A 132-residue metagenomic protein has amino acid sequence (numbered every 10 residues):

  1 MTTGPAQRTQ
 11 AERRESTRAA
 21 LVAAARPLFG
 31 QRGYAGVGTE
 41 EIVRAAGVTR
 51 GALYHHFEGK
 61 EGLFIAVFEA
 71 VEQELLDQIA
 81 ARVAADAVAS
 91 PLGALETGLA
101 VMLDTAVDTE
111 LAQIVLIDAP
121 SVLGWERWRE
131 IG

Functional and structural regions predicted by a protein language model:
M1-R32, G36-V48, E61-I65: Basic, helix-initiating cap at the start of DNA-binding domains
T3-Q10, F57, A84, V88 (+1 more regions): A short, mixed-charge helix-start or loop-turn motif at secondary-structure junctions
T17, P91, L111-A112: Hydrophobic side chains within well-formed alpha-helices
G47-F57: Short hydrophobic/aromatic patch on the recognition helix
I65-V71: Alpha-helical DNA-contacting segments of helix-turn-helix folds
A66, A80-D108: Hydrophobic alpha-helical connector segments
T97, L103, V107-G132: Short secondary-structure transition hinges
